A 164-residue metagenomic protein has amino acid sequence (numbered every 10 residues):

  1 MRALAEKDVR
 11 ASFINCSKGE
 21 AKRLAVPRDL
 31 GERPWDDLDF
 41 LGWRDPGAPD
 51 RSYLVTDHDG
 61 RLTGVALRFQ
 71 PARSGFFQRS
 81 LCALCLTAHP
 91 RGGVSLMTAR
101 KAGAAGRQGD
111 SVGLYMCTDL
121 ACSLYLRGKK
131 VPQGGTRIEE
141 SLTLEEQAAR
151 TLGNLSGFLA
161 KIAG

Functional and structural regions predicted by a protein language model:
M1-T63: Charge-rich, low-complexity N-terminal segments
D57-P71, M97-G103: Short Cys/His-rich Zn2+-coordinating modules
L67-Q78, R107-S111: Short, flexible, mixed-charge glycine/proline-rich loop motifs that serve as phosphate/nucleic-acid-contacting
C82-C85, C117: Short cysteine-rich clusters marking metal-coordination/redox-active sites
R91-G92, S123, G128: Short, non-ligating residues that shape and space the ligands of small metal-coordination modules and catalytic
T98-L114: Short linker/helix segments within small regulatory modules
Y115-A121: Cysteine-rich micro-motifs
R127-K161: Polybasic, low-complexity binding patches
